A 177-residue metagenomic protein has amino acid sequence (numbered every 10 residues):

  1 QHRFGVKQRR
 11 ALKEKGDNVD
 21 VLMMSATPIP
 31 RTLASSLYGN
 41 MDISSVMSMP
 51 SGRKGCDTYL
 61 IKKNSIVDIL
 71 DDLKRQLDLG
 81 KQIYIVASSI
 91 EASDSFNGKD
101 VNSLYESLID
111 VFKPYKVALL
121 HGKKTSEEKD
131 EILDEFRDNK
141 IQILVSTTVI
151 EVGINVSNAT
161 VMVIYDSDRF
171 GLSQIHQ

Functional and structural regions predicted by a protein language model:
Q1-Q177: Inter-lobe coupling/hinge segments of SF2-like helicase ATPases
